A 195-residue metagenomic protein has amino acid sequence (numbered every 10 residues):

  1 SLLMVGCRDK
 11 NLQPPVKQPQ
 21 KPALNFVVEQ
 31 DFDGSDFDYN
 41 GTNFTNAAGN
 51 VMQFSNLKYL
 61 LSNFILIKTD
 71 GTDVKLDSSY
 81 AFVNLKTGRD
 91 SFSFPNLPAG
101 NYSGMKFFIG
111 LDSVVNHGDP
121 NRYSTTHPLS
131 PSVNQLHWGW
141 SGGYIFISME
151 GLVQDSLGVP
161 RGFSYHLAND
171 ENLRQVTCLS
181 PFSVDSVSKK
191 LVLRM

Functional and structural regions predicted by a protein language model:
M4-G6: C-terminal motif of bacterial Sec signal peptides marking the signal peptidase cleavage site
R8-M195: A short, solvent-exposed, low-complexity linear motif enriched for acidic/polar residues with Pro/Gly/Ser/Thr
